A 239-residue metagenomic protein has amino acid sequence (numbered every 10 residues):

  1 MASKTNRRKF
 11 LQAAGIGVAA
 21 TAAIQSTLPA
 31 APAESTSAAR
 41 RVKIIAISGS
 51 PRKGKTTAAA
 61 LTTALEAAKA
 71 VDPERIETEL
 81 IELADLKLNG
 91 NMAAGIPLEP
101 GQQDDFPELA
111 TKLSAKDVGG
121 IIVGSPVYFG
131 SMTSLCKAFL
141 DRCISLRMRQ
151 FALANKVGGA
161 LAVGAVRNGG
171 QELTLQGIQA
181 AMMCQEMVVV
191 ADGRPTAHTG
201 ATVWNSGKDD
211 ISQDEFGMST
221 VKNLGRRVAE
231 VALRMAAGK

Functional and structural regions predicted by a protein language model:
S3-N6, L11-R149, H198-K239: N-terminal beta1-alpha1-beta2 submodule of the flavodoxin-like/Rossmannoid cofactor-binding fold
A152-P195: Short, glycine-/small-residue-rich phosphate/pyrophosphate-handling segment
